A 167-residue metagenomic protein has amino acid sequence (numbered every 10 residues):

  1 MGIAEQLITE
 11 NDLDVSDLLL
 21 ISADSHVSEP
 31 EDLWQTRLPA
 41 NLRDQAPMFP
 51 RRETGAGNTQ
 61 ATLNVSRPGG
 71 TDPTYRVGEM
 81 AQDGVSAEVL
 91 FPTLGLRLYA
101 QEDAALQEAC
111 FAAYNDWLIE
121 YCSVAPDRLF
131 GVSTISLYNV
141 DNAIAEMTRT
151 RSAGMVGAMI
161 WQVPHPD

Functional and structural regions predicted by a protein language model:
M1-D167: Helix-coil boundary/capping segments in enzymes
